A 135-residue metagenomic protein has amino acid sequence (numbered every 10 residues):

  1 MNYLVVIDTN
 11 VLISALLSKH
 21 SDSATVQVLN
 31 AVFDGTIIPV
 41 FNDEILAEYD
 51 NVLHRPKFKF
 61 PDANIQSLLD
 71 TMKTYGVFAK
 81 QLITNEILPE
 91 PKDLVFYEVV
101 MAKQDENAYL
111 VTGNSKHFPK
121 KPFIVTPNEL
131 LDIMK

Functional and structural regions predicted by a protein language model:
M1-H20: Metal-dependent nucleic-acid phosphoesterase active-site entry motif
V6-I7, A24-H54: PIN/NYN-family metal-dependent endoribonuclease catalytic core
L12-I13, A47, H117-P119: Short, active-site-adjacent cap segments at secondary-structure transitions
D43-L46, N64-L88: Acidic catalytic patch
F58-K59: Membrane interface segments of multi-pass transport proteins and intramembrane proteases
E86-K92, S115-K116: Acidic, metal-coordinating catalytic cores used for nucleic-acid/nucleotide bond scission and strand-transfer chemistry
E90-Y109: Acidic, metal-associated active-site segment
D105-K135: Acidic, PIN/NYN-like endoribonuclease modules and their adjacent C-terminal/linker elements
